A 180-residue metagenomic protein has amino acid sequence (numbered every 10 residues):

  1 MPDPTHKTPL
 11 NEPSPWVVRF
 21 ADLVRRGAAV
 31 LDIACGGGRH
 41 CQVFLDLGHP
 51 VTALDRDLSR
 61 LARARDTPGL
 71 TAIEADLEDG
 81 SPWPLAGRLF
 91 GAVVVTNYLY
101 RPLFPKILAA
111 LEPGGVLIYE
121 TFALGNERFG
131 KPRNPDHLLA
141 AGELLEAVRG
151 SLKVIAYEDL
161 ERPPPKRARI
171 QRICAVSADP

Functional and structural regions predicted by a protein language model:
M1-R25: S-adenosyl-L-methionine
A34-G36: Class I SAM-dependent methyltransferase "Motif I" SAM/SAH-binding loop
R39-D79: Class I SAM-dependent methyltransferase SAM/SAH-binding core
P82-A92: A short acidic, Gly/Pro-enriched loop at the edge of an enzyme's catalytic core that lines a small-molecule cofactor
L99-A109: A short, conserved alpha-helix within the catalytic core of class I
G115-A123: Conserved beta-strand signature within the Rossmann-like core of class I S-adenosyl-L-methionine
D136-S151: Short alpha-helix
R162-P180: Core SAM-dependent methyltransferase catalytic element
